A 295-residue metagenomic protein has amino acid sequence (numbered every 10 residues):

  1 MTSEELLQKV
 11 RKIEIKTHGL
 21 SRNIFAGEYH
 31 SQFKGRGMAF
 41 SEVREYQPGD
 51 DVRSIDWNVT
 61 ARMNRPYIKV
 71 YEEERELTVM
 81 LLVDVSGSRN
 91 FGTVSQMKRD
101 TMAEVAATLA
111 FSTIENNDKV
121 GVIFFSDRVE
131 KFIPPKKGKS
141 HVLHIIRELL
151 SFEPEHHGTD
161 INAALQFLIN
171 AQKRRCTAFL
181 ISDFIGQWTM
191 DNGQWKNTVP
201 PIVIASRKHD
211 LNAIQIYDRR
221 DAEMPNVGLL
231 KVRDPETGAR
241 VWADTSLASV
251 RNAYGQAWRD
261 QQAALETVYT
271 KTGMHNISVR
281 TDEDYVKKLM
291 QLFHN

Functional and structural regions predicted by a protein language model:
M1-K136, T177, A222, V268: An amphipathic, basic-hydrophobic helix/alpha-beta surface used to engage anionic, phosphate-rich ligands or surfaces
M1-Q32, E42, N170-R174, W195-N295: Von Willebrand factor type A / integrin I
M80, I123, F179, N212-I214 (+1 more regions): Hydrophobic/aromatic beta-strand patches that form the interior of the parallel beta-sheet core in alpha/beta enzyme
V85, F184, I216: Residues immediately flanking
F132-R147, H294-N295: Short, electropositive alpha-helical surface patch
H141-C176, R219: Von Willebrand factor
T177-D183: Acidic beta-strand-to-loop metal/phosphate-binding motif
Q187-N197: Short, basic, low-complexity termini and linkers enriched in Ser/Thr/Gly/Pro that act as targeting/leader peptides
